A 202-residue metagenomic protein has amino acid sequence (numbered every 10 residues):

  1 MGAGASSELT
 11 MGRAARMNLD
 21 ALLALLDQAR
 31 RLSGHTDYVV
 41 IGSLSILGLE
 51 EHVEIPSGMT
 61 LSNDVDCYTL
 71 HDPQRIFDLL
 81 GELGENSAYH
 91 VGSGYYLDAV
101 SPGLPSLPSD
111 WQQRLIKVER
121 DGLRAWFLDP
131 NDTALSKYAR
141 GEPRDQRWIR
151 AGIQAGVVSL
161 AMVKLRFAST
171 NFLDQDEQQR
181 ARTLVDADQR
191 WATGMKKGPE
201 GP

Functional and structural regions predicted by a protein language model:
M1-P202: Compositionally biased terminal segments of proteins
